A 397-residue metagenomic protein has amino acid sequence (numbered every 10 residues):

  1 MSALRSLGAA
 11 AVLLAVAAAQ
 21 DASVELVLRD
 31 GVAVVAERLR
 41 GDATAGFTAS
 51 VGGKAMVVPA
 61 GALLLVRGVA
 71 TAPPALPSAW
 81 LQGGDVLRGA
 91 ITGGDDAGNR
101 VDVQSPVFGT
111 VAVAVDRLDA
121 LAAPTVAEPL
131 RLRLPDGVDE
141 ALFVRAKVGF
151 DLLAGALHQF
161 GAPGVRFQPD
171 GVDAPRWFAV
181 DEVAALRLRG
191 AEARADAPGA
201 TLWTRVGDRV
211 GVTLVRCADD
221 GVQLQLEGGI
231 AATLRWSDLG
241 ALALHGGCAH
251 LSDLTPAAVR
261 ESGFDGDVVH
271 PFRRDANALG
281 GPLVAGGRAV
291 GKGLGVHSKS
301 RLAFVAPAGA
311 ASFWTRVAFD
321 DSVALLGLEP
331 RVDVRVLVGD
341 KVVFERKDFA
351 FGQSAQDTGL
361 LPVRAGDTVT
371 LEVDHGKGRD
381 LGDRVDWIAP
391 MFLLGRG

Functional and structural regions predicted by a protein language model:
M1-G8: Bacterial N-terminal signal peptides that target proteins for export
G8-Q20: Hydrophobic h-region of N-terminal signal peptides that target proteins for export in Gram-negative bacteria
A11, V34, T44, M56 (+7 more regions): Polar low-complexity intrinsically disordered regions enriched in Ser/Thr and small residues
D21-A22, R346: Intrinsic disorder/low-complexity segments enriched in polar/small residues
A22, L26-D30, E37-T44, G52-A249 (+1 more regions): Extended non-catalytic domains of envelope/secretory-pathway proteins
D30-V32, R260: Short polar catalytic/cofactor-binding loops
A33, T110, V338-D340: Secondary-structure boundary/capping motif
R176, V180-A200, D220, Q225-G397: Gly-Asp-aromatic-enriched flexible segments
